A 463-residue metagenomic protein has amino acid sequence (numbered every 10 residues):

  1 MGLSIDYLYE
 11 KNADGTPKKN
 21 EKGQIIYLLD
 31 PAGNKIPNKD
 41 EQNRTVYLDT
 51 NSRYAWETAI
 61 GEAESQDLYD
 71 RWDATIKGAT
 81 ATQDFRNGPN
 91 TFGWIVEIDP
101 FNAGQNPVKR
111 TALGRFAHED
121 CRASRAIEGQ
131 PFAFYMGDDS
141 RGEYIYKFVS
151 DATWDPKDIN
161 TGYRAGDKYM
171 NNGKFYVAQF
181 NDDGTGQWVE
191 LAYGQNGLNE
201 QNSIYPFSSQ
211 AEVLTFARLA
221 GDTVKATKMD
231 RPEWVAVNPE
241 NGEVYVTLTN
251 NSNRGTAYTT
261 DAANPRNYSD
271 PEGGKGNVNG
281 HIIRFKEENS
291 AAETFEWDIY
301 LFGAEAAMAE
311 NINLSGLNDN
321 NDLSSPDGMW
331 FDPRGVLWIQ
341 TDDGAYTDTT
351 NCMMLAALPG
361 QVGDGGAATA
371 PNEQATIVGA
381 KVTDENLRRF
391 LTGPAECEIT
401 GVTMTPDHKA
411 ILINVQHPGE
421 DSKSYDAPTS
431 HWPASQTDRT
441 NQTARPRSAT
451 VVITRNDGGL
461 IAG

Functional and structural regions predicted by a protein language model:
M1-G463: Conserved small-residue
